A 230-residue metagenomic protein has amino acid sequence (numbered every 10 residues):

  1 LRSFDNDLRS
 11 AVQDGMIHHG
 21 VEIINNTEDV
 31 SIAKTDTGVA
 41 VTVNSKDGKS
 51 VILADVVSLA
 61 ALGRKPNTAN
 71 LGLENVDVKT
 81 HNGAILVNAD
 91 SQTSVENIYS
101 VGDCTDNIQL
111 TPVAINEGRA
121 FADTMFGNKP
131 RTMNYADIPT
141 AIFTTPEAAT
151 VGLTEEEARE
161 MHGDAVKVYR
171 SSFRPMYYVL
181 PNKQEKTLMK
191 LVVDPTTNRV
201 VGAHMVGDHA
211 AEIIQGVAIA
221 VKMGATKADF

Functional and structural regions predicted by a protein language model:
L1-N44, G48-K49, N107-I115, D123-E157: Rossmann-like dinucleotide-binding cores of NAD(P)H-dependent redox enzymes
G20, L86, L191-V193: Conserved N-terminal phosphate-binding loop of PLP-dependent enzymes in the Aspartate aminotransferase
E22, K79, D164-K167: Conserved beta-strand segments of alpha/beta enzyme cores
S31, D77, D90, K190-V192: Short, surface-exposed charged micro-motifs
S45, N88-A89, D194-P195: Short, acidic, Ser/Thr-enriched surface-loop or helix-capping motifs
I52-G127: FAD-site-proximal beta/loop scaffold in flavoenzymes
F126-G127, F143-T154, R159-F230: Flexible, glycine-rich terminal cap/loop adjacent to redox cofactors in electron-transfer oxidoreductases
